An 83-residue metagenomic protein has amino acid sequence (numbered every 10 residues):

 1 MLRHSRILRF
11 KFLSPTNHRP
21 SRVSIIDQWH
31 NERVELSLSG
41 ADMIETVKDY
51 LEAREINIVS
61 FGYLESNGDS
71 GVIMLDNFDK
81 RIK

Functional and structural regions predicted by a protein language model:
M1-K83: Catalytic phosphate/metal-binding cores of nucleic-acid and nucleotide-processing enzymes, i.e., regions that mediate
